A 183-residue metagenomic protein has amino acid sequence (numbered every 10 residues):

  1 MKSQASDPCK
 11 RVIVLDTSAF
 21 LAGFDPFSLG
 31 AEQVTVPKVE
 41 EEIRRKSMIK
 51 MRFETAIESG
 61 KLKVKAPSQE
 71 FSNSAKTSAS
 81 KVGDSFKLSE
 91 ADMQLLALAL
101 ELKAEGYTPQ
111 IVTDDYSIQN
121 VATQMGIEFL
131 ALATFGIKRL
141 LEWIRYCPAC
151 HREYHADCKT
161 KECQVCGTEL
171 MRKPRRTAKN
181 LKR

Functional and structural regions predicted by a protein language model:
K2-T108, Y116-S117, Q124-M125: Active-site-proximal, substrate-binding regions of enzyme catalytic domains and RNA-binding/basic surfaces
P109-I111, F129: Hydrophobic beta-strand scaffold residues
L132-R139: Short, intrinsically disordered linker segments that flank or connect zinc-binding domains
L140-W143, K159: Short metal-coordination and nucleic-acid-contact micro-motifs, chiefly zinc-binding Cys/His arrays
C147-C150, C163-C166: Short cysteine-rich clusters marking metal-coordination/redox-active sites
E153, E169: Cys/His-rich metal-chelating microdomains
A156-D157, R172-K173: Short, non-ligating residues that shape and space the ligands of small metal-coordination modules and catalytic
P174-R183: Short metal-binding segments enriched for Cys and/or His
